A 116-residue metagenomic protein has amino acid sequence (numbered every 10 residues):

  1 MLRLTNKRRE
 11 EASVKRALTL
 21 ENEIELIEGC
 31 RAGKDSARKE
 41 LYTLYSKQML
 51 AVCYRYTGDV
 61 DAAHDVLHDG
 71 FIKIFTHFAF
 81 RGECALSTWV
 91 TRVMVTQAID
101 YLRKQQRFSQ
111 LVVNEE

Functional and structural regions predicted by a protein language model:
M1-E28, E40, E116: Intrinsic, short, N-terminal disordered tails of RNA polymerase sigma-factor systems
I24-I27, D35-K39, V60, H64 (+2 more regions): Short, structured helix-loop boundary elements
L26, Y42, L50, V60-H77: Conserved RNAP core-binding helix
I27-A51: A short, charge-rich alpha-helical start-of-domain segment used by transcription regulators
R31-A32, H68-L86, K104-Q106: Sigma70-family region 2
A51, D65-I72, C84-T96: Structural recognition of an alpha-helix C-terminal capping motif at a helix-to-coil junction
R81, R92-V113: Arg/Lys-rich amphipathic alpha helix in sigma70-family domain 2
